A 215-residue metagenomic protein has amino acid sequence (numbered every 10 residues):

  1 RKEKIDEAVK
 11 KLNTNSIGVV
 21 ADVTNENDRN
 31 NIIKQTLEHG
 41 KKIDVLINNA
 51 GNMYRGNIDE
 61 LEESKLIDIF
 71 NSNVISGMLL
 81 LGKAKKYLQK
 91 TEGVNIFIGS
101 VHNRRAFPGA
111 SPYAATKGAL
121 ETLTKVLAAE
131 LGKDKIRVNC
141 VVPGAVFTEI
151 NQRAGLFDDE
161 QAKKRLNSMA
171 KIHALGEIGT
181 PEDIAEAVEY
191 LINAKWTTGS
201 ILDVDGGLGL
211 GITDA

Functional and structural regions predicted by a protein language model:
K2, V142-A154: Short, flexible catalytic-loop segment of classical short-chain dehydrogenase/reductase
N57-I58, K65-F70, M169: Substrate-binding pocket helix/loop in short-chain dehydrogenase/reductase
D59, R105-S111, D134, G176: Active-site loop immediately N-terminal to the catalytic Tyr-X3-Lys motif of short-chain dehydrogenase/reductase
L81, T116: Active-site helix of classical SDR
K86, A129-K133: Alpha-helical segment proximal to the catalytic Tyr-Lys
S100: Residue(s) in the substrate-gating loop at a strand-loop-helix junction that position the organic substrate next
E177-V204: C-terminal substrate-recognition "lid" of short-chain dehydrogenase/reductases
